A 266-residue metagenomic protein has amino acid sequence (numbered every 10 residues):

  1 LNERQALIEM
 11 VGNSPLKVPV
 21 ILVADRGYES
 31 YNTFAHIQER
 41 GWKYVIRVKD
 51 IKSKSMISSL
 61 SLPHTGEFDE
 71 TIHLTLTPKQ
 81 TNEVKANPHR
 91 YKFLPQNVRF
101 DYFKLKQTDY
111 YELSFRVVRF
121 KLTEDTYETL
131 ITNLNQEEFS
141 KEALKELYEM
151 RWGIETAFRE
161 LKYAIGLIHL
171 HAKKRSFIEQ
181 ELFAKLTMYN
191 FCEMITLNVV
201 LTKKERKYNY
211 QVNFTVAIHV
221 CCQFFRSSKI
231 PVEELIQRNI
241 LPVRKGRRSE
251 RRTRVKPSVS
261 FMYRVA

Functional and structural regions predicted by a protein language model:
L1-A266: Single, function-defining residue in the core of a domain
